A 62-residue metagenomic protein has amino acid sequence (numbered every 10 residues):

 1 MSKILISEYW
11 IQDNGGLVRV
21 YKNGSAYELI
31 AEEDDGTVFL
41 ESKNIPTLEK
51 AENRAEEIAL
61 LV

Functional and structural regions predicted by a protein language model:
M1-I30: Short N-terminal "domain-start" leader segments that mark the transition from disordered tails or signal peptides into
E8-Y9, D34-K50: A short, exposed loop/beta-hairpin motif centered on an aromatic-Gly-Thr core
E57-V62: Short arginine-rich
